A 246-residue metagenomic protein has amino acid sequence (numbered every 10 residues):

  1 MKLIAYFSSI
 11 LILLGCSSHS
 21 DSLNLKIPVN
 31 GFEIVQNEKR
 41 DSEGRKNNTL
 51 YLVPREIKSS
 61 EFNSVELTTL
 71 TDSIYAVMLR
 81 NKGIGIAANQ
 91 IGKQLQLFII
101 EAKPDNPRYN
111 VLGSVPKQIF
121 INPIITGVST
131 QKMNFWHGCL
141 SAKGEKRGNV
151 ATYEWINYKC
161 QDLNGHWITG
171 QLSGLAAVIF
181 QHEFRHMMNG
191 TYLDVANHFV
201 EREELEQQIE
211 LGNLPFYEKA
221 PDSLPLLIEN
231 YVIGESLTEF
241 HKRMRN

Functional and structural regions predicted by a protein language model:
I4-L14: Sec-dependent N-terminal signal peptides
C16-N246: Positively charged
